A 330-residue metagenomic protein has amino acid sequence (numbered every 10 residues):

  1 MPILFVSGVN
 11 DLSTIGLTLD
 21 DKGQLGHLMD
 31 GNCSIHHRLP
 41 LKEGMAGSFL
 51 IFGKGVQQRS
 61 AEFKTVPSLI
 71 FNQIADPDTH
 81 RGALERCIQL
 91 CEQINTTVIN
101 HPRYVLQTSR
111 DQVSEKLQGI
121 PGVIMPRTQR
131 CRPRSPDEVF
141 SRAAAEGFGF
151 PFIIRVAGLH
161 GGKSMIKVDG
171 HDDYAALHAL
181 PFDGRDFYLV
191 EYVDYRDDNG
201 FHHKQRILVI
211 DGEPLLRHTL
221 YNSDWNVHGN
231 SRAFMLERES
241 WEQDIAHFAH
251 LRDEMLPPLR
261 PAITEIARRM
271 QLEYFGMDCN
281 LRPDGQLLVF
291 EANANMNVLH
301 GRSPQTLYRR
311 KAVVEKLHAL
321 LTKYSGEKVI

Functional and structural regions predicted by a protein language model:
P2-V9, T14-I15, Q93-N95, R103-H203 (+2 more regions): Active-site nucleotide/adenylate-binding loops and adjacent lid/helix of ATP-dependent enzymes
V6-G8, Q73, I210, R217: Short hydrophobic segments within beta-strands
N10-D137: Conserved N-proximal alpha/beta basic substrate-recognition cap immediately N-terminal to, or forming the N-lobe
I35-L39, E254, R268-L272, L281-I330: C-terminal active-site "lid" helix and adjoining low-complexity regulatory extension at the edge of ATP-using catalytic
F152, Y188, L215-L216, F275 (+1 more regions): Protein kinase-like catalytic core scaffold
I166-A262: Phosphate-binding site of ATP-dependent enzymes
M277-C279: Hydrophobic residue at the +6 position relative to the catalytic HRD Asp in the kinase catalytic loop
